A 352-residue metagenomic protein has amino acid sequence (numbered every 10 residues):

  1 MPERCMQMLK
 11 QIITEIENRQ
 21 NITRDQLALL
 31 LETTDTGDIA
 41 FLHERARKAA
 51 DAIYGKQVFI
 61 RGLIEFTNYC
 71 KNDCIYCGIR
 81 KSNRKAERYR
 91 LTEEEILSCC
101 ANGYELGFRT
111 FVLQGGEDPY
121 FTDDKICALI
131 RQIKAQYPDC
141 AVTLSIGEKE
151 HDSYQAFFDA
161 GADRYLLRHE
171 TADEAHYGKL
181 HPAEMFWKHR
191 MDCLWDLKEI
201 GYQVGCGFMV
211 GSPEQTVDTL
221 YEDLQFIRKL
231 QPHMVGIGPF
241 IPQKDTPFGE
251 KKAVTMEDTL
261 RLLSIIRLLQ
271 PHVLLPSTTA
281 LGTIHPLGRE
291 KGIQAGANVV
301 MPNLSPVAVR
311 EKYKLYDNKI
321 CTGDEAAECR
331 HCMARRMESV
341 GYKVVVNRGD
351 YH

Functional and structural regions predicted by a protein language model:
P2-D35, Y104, R228-H352: Auxiliary Fe-S-binding modules of radical SAM enzymes
R19, A46, C74, L113 (+5 more regions): Conserved, mostly hydrophobic/aromatic
N21-V58: An N-cap/entry alpha-helix motif that binds or orients negatively charged groups
G55-E95: Canonical Radical SAM [4Fe-4S] cluster-binding loop centered on the CxxxCxxC motif and its immediate flanking residues
G62, C100, C127-R131, Y154 (+6 more regions): Generic structural signal for well-ordered alpha-helices, preferentially at hydrophobic/aromatic core positions
I64-F66, E117-P119, I146-E150, T171-D173 (+5 more regions): Active-site-proximal loop/turn and secondary-structure-junction residues that shape catalytic pockets, frequently
K81-L97, G103-D124, L129-I130, K134-L194 (+2 more regions): Core AdoMet radical
E150-F157, P213-I227, T283-Q294: Catalytic cores of alpha/beta
